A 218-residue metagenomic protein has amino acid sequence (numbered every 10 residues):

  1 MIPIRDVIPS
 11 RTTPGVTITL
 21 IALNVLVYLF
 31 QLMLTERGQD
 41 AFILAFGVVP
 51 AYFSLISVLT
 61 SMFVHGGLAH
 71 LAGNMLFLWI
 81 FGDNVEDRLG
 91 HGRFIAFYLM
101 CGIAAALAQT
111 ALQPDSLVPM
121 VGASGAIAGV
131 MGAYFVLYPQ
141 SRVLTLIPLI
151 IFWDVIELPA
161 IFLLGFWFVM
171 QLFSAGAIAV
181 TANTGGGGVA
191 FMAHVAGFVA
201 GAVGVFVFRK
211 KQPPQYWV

Functional and structural regions predicted by a protein language model:
M1-V218: A detector for small-residue-rich transmembrane helices and their helix-helix packing motifs
